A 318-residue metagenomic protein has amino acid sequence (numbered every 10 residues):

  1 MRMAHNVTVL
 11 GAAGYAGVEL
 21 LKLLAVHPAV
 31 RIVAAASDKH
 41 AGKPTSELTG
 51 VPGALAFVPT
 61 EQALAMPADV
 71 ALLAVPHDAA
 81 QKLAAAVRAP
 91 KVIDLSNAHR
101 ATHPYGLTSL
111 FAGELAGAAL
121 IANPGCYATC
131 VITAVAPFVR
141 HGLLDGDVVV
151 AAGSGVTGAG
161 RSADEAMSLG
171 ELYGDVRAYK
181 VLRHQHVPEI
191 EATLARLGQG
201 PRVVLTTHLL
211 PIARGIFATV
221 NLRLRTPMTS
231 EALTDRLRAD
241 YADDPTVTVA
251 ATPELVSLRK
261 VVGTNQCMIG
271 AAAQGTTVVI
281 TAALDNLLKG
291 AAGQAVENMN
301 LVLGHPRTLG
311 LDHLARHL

Functional and structural regions predicted by a protein language model:
M1-G174, Y179-V181, A272-Q274, T308 (+1 more regions): N-terminal Rossmann-like NAD(P) cofactor-binding subdomain of oxidoreductases, focused on the glycine-rich
N6-V9, A122, T219-N221, I280-A283: Short glycine-rich or small-residue beta-strand-to-loop segments that form or flank ligand, phosphate, metal/Fe-S
G14, H77, A128-I132, K180-P188 (+4 more regions): Electropositive phosphate-/nucleotide-binding environments in soluble metabolic enzymes
E19, L23, T133, P137 (+4 more regions): Alpha-helical scaffold segments in soluble metabolic enzymes
K22, A29-E61, G146-D147, A151-A152 (+1 more regions): C-terminal substrate-binding/catalytic lobe of Rossmann-fold NAD(P)-dependent oxidoreductases
P137-H141, R223, L301-H305: Active-site catalytic microenvironments for nucleophilic, acid-base chemistry
M268-L318: NAD(P)-dependent Rossmann-like dehydrogenase/reductase catalytic/cofactor-binding core
